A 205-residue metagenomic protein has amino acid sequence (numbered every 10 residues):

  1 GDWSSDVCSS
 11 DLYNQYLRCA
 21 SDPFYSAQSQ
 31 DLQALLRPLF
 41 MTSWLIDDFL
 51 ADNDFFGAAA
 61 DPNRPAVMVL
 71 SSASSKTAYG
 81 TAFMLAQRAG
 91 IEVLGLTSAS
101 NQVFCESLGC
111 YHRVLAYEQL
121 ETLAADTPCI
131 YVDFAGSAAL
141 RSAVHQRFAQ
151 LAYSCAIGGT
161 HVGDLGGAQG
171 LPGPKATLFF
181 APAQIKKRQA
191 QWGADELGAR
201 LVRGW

Functional and structural regions predicted by a protein language model:
G1, A89-R141: Adenosine-nucleotide cofactor-binding segment
G1-W3, V7-S9: Short, small-residue-biased leader/transition segments that mark boundaries at the very start of proteins
Q15-Q87: Short internal alpha-helix immediately C-terminal to a glycine-rich phosphate-binding loop in Rossmann-like
S75, G136-A138, T160: Short glycine-rich anion-binding loops that position phosphate/pyrophosphate groups of nucleotides and phosphorylated
T77-M84, F104-S107, A125-D126, R141-H145 (+1 more regions): A short acidic (Asp/Glu
S142-W205: Glycine-rich phosphate-binding loop and adjacent beta-alpha segment of Rossmann(oid) nucleotide-cofactor-binding
